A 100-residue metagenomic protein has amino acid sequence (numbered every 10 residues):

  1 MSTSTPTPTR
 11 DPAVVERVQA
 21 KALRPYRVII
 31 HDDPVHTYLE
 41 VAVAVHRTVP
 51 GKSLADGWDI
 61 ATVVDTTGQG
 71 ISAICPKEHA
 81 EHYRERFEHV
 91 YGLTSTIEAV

Functional and structural regions predicted by a protein language model:
M1-V100: Terminal domain-initiation and capping elements
